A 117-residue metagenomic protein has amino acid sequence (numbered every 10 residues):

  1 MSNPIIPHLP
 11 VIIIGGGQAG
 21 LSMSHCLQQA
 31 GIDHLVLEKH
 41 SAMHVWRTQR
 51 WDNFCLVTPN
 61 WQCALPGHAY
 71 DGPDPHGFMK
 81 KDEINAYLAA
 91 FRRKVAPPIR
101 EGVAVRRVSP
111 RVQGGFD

Functional and structural regions predicted by a protein language model:
I5-V36: N-terminal Rossmann-like FAD-binding beta1-loop-alpha1 element of flavoenzymes
A19, S41-A42: Conserved Rossmann-like nucleotide-cofactor binding loop
M23, W46, P110: Short glycine-/acidic-enriched loop or helix-start segments at secondary-structure transitions that form or flank
L27, Q49-N53, G115: Short, glycine/charged-enriched secondary-structure capping and boundary segments
Q28, W61, R93: Short polybasic/polar patches that bind polyanions
H44-N85: Glycine-rich active-site loop/strand segments that organize a redox cofactor
G77-D117: Feature captures the FAD/FMN-dependent oxidoreductase FAD-binding
